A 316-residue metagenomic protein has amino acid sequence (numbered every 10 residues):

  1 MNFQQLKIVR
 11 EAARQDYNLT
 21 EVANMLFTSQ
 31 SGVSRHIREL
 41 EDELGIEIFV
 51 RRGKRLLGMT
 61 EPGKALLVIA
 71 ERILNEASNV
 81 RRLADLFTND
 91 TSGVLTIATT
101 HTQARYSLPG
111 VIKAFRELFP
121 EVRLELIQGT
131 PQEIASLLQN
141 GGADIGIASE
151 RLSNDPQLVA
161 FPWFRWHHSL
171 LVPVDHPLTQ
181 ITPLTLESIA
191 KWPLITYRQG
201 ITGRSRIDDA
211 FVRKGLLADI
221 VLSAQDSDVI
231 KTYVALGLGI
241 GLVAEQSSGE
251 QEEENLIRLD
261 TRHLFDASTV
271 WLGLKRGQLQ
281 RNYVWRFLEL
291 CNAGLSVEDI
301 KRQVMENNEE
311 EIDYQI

Functional and structural regions predicted by a protein language model:
M1-S31, H36: N-terminal short secondary-structure element
E41-E61: A short LG(V/I)-centered, amphipathic sequence patch enriched for acidic residue(s) preceding the LG motif
E43-L44, L66-T88: Alpha-helical linker/hinge and terminal dimerization helices associated with HTH transcriptional regulators
F87, G110-A114, Q132-H168, V172 (+2 more regions): Short beta-strand-centered segments that line the small-molecule binding cleft or hinge of alpha/beta clamshell
S92-N154, S223-A224: Central regulatory/effector-binding core of bacterial HTH transcription factors
S107, R258-K301, N307: A late-sequence structural motif
D155-W166, D228-G277: Beta-alpha-beta core module
Q157-L194: Flexible hinge/capping segments at coil-to-helix
